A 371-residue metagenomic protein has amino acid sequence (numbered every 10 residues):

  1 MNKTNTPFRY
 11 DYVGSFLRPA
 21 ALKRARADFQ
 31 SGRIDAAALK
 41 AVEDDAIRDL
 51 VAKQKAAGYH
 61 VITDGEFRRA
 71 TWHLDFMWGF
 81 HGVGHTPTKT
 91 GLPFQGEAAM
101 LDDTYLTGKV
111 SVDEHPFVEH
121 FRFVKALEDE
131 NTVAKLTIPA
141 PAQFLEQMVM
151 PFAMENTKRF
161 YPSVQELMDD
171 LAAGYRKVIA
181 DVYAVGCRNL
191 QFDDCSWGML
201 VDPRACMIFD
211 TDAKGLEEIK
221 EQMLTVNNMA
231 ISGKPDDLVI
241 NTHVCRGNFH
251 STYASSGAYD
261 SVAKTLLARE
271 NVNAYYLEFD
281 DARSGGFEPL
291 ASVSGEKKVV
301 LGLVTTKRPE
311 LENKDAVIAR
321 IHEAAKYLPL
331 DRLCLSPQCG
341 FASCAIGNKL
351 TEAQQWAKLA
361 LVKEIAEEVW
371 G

Functional and structural regions predicted by a protein language model:
M1-G371: Domain-level signal for soluble alpha/beta catalytic cores
